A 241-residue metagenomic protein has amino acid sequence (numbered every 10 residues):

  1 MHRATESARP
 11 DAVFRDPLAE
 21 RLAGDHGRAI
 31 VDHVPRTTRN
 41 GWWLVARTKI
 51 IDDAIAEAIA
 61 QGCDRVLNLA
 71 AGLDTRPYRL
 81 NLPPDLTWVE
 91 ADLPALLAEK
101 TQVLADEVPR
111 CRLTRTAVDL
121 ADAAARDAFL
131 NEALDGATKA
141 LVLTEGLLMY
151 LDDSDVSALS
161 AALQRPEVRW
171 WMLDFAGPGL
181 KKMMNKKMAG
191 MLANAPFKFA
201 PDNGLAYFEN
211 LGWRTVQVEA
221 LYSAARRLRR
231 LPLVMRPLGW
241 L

Functional and structural regions predicted by a protein language model:
M1-L67, A71-V118, A123-E132, G136: Rossmann-like AdoMet
N81-T87, M191-N194, W213: Short acidic, glycine/proline-enriched helix-loop-strand junctions
L113-R115, A123-R126, Y150-P166: A short, conserved alpha-helix within the catalytic core of class I
T138-S154: A short SAM/SAH-binding and catalytic strip from SAM-dependent methyltransferases
L141-L143, L159-G179: Conserved beta-strand signature within the Rossmann-like core of class I S-adenosyl-L-methionine
P178-A195: Short, glycine-/aromatic-enriched active-site segment of Class I SAM-dependent methyltransferases
A195-S223: Short alpha-helix
V216-G239: Conserved catalytic loop of SAM-dependent methyltransferase domains
